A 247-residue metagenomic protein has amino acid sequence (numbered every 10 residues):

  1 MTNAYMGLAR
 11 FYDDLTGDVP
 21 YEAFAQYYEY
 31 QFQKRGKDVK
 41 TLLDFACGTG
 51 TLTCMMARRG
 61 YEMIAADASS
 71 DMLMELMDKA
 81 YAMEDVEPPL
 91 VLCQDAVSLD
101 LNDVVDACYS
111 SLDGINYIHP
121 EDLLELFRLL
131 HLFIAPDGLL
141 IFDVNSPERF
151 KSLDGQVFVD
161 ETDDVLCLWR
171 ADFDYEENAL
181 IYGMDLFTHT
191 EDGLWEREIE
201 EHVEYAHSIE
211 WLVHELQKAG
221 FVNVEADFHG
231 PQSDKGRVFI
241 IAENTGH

Functional and structural regions predicted by a protein language model:
M1-D38: Conserved class I S-adenosyl-L-methionine
V39-A46: Conserved class I S-adenosyl-L-methionine
T51-S98: Class I SAM-dependent methyltransferase SAM/SAH-binding core
D100-A107: A short acidic, Gly/Pro-enriched loop at the edge of an enzyme's catalytic core that lines a small-molecule cofactor
S111-L112: Residues lining the SAM
E121, I141-W211: SAM-dependent methyltransferase
L124-P136: A short glycine-rich, Lys/Arg-flanked "PGG" loop and its adjoining helix->strand segment in the class I
I209-H247: C-terminal lobe and adjacent flexible extensions of AdoMet/dcAdoMet transferase-like proteins
